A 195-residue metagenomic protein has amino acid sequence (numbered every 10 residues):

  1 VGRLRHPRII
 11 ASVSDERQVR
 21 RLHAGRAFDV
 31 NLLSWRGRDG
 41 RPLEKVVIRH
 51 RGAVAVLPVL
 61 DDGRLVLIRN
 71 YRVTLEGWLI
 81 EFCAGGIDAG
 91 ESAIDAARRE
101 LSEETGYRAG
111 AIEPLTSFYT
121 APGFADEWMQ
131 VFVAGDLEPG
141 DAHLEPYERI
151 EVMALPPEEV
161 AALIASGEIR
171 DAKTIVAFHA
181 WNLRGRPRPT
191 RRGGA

Functional and structural regions predicted by a protein language model:
R3-S14, V19, R41, W78 (+5 more regions): Nudix hydrolase/Nudix homology domain
P7-R8, I48, V54-R99, E103 (+3 more regions): Conserved Nudix-box catalytic region and its N-terminal flanking loop in Nudix hydrolases and closely related
V19-A55, D61: Acidic, metal-coordinating catalytic segment for phosphate/diphosphate chemistry, firing primarily on the Nudix
D29, R51-G52, L60-D61, R72 (+3 more regions): Active-site segment of metal-dependent pyrophosphate-handling enzymes, primarily the Nudix hydrolase catalytic core
L32, V46-V47, N70, Y119 (+1 more regions): Short clusters of small/polar residues that mark proteolytic maturation junctions
L32-S34, P58, V133-G135, A154-P156 (+1 more regions): Short, well-ordered beta-strand micro-motif
